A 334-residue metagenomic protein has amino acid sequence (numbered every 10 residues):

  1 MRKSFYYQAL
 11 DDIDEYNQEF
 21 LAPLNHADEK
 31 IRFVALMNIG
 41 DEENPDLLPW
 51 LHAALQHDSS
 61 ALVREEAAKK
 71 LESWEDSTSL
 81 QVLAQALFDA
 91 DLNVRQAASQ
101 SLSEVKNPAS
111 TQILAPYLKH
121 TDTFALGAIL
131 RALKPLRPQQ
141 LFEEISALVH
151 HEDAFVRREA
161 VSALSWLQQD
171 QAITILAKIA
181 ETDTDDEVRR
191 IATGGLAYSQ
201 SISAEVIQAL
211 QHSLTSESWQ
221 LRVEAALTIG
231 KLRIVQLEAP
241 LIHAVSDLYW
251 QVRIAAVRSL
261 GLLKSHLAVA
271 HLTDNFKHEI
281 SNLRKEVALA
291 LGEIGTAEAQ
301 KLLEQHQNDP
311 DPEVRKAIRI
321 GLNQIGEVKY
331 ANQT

Functional and structural regions predicted by a protein language model:
M1-V34: N-terminal "cap/leader" segments of large eukaryotic alpha-helical scaffolds
D12-P23, N44-H57, D76-F88, N107-K119 (+7 more regions): Amphipathic alpha-helical scaffolding segments comprising HEAT/armadillo-like alpha-solenoid repeats
A27-D28, S59-S60, A90-D91, T121-D122 (+6 more regions): Short inter-helical turns and helix N-cap capping residues of alpha-solenoid HEAT/ARM repeat scaffolds
R32-N38, H52-A53, A61-S73, Q96-Q100: Non-membrane alpha-helical segments in proteins
F155-S165, A172: Loop-centered beta-sheet repeat module
